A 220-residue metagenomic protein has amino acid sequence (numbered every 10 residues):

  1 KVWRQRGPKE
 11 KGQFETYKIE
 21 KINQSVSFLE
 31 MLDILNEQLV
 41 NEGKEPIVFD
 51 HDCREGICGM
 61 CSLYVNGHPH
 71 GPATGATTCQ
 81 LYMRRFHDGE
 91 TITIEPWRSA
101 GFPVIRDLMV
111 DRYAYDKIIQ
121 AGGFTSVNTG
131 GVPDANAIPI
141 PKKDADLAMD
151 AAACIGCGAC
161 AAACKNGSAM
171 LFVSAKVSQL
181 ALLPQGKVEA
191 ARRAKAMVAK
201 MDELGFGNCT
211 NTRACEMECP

Functional and structural regions predicted by a protein language model:
K1-K18: Eukaryote-biased recognition of intrinsically disordered, low-complexity regulatory segments
V2-R4, G67, P96: Flexible glycine-/small-residue-rich
E15-S27: Short, contiguous acidic and Ser/Thr-rich linear segments
V26-E45, E90-P220: Ferredoxin-type iron-sulfur electron-transfer modules in oxidoreductases and energy-metabolism complexes
E42-E45, M60, Y64: Long, hydrophobic/aromatic-enriched structural stretches that serve as scaffold segments
V48-M60: Short, structured protein-protein interaction patches enriched in aromatics and acidic/basic residues, typified by
V65-G89, I94: Glycine-rich phosphate/adenylate-binding loop and adjacent beta-alpha elements of nucleotide- or dinucleotide-binding
